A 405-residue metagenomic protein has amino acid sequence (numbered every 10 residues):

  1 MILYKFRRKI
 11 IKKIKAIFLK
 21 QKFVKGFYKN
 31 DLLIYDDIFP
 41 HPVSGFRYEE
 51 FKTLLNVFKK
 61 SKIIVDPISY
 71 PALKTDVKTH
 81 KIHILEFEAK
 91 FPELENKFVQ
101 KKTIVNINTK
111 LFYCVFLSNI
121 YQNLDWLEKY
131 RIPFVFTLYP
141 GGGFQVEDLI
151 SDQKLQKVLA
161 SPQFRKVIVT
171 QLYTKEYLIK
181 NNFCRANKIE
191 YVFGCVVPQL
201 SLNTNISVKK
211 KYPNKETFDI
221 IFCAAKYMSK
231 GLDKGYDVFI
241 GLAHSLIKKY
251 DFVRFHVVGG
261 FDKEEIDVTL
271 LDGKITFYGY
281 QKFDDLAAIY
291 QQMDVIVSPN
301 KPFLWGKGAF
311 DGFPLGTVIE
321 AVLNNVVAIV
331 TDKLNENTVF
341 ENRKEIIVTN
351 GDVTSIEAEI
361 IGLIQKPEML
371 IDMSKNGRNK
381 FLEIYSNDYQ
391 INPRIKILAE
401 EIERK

Functional and structural regions predicted by a protein language model:
L33-Y35, A89-P92, V99-Y121: Short N-terminal targeting/anchoring amphipathic segment
L33-Y35, K211-H244: Conserved donor-binding/catalytic core segment of Leloir-type glycosyltransferases
L111-F116, D125-V146, I168: Active-site proximal beta-strand in glycosyltransferases
I150-L155, S161-E190, V196, L200 (+1 more regions): A short, active-site helix/loop in glycosyltransferases that binds the activated sugar's phosphate group
K230-K234, P299-I319, T331-T338: Nucleotide-sugar-dependent
E264-V295: Nucleotide-activated donor-binding/catalytic signature segment of Leloir-type glycosyltransferases, i.e., the conserved
F340-V353, G362-E368: Conserved acidic donor-binding segment of nucleotide-sugar-dependent glycosyltransferases
N350-G351, E368-E400: A charged, aromatic-enriched C-terminal amphipathic alpha-helix characteristic of glycosyltransferases across folds
